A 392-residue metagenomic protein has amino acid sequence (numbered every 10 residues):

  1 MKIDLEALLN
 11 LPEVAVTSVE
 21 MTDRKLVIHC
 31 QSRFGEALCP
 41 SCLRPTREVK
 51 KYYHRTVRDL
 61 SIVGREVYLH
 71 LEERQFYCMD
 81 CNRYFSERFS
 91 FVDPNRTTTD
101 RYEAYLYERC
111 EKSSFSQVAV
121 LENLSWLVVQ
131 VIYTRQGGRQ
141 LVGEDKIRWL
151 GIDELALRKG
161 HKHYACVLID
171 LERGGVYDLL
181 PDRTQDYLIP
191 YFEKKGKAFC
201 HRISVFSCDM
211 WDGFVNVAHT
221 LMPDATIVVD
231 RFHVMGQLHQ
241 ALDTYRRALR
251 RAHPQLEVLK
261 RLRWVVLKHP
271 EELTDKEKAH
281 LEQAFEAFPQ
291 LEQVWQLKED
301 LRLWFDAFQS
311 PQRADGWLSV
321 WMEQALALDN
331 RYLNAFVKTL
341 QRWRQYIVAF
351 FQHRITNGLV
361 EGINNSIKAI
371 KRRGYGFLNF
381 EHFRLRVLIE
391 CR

Functional and structural regions predicted by a protein language model:
M1-F89: Short, conserved DNA-binding cores of transcription-related domains
M1-V27, S32, R101, L121-R135 (+2 more regions): Long C-terminal interaction/binding lobes of large macromolecular proteins
S32, E36, S41, K159-K162 (+6 more regions): Acidic/histidine-rich catalytic cores and adjacent linkers of DNA breakage/strand-transfer/modification proteins
L43, T56-H161, C200-I203, I347: Short, positively charged, Gly/Tyr-enriched micro-motifs that form contact patches at catalytic or ligand/partner
S86-F89, G174-D178, A349-F350: Short small-residue beta-strand/loop micro-motif enriched in glycine and branched aliphatics
N95-A104, S116, D178, G316 (+2 more regions): Acidic, glycine-enriched active-site microenvironments
A104, L127, G236, Q240 (+1 more regions): Residues on a specific face of well-ordered alpha-helices
C166-V167, H239-R250: Short, surface-exposed amphipathic charged segments that create phosphate/polyanion-binding patches used for binding
